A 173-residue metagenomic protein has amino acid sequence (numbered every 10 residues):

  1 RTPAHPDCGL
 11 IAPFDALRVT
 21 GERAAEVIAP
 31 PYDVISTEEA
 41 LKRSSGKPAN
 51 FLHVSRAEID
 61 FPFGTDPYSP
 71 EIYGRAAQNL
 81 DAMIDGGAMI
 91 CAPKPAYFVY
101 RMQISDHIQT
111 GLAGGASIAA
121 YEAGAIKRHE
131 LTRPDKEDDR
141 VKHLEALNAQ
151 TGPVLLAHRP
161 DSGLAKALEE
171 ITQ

Functional and structural regions predicted by a protein language model:
R1-Q173: A cross-family signal for N-terminal binding/gating loops and helix N-caps that shape access to the active site
